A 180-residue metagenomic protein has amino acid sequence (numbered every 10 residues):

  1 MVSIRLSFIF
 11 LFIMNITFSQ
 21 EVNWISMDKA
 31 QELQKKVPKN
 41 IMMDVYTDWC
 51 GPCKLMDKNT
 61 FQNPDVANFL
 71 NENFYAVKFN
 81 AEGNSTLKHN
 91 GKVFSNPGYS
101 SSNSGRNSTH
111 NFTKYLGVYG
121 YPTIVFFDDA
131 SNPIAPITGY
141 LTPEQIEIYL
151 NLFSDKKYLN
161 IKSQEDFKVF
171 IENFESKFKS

Functional and structural regions predicted by a protein language model:
M1-E21: Bacterial Sec-dependent N-terminal signal peptides
Q20, G117, D128, I134-S180: Non-globular targeting/processing and membrane-anchoring segments
E21-W24, N63-S104: Thiol-based oxidoreductase modules, predominantly thioredoxin-like and allied folds used for disulfide exchange
N23-I41, L70: A short beta-strand-turn-helix
V37-G51, A76: Short active-site neighborhood of thiol/selenol oxidoreductases, capturing the structured segment around
N40, S95-S102, H110-V125: Structural micro-motif
D48, A81-N84, A130, T142: Solvent-exposed coil/turn segments that connect beta secondary-structure elements in extracytoplasmic/periplasmic
K54-K58, F127: Detector for the c-type heme attachment site
